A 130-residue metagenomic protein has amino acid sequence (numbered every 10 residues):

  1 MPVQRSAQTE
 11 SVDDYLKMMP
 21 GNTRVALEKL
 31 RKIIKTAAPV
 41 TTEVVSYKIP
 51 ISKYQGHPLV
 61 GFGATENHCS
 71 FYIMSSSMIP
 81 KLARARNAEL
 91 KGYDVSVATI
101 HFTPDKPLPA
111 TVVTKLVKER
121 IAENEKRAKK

Functional and structural regions predicted by a protein language model:
M1-K130: Charge-dense, helix-prone N-terminal extensions
